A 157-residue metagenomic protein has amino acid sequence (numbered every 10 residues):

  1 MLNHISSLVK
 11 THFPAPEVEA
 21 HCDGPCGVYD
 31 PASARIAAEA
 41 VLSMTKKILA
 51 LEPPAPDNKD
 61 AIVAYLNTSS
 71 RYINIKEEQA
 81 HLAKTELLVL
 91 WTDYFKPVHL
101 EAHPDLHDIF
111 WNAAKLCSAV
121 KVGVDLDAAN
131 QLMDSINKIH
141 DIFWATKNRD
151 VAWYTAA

Functional and structural regions predicted by a protein language model:
M1-S69, H99, P104-K138, I142-A157: N-terminal intrinsically disordered, cationic/polar leader segments that include organellar targeting peptides
I62-Y65, S69-E86: Alpha-helical segments in soluble extracytoplasmic regions
E78-L88, I142-R149: Short, charged low-complexity intrinsically disordered segments located at boundaries of structured domains
E86-H103: Short, solvent-exposed, charged loop/turn and helix-capping segments that join or cap alpha-helices on peripheral
